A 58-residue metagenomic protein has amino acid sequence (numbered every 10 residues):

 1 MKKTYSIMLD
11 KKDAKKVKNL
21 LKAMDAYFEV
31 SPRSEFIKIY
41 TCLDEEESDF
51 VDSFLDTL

Functional and structural regions predicted by a protein language model:
M1-K38: N-terminal acidic leader/helix
M8, I39-F50: Accessory recognition modules or surfaces
K18, E46-L58: Charge-rich, low-aromatic oligomerization/scaffolding segments with amphipathic character
